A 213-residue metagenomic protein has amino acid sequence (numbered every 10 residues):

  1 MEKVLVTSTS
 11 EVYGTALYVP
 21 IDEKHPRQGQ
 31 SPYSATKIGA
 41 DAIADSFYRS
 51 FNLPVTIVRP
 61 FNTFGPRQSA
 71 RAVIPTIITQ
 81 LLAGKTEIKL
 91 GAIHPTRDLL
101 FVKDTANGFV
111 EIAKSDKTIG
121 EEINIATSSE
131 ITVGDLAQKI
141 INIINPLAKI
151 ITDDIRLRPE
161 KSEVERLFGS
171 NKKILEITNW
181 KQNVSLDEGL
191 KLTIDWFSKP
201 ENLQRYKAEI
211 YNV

Functional and structural regions predicted by a protein language model:
M1-T63, L192-S198, N202, Y206 (+1 more regions): N-terminal Rossmann-like NAD(P)+-binding domain of SDR-like oxidoreductases, especially those catalyzing
I38, T63-T76, A83-T86, V102-K103 (+3 more regions): Glycine/proline-rich active-site loop of Rossmann-fold NAD(P)-dependent oxidoreductases
G39, I43, F47, I77 (+2 more regions): Hydrophobic alpha-helix immediately C-terminal to the catalytic Tyr-X-X-X-Lys motif of short-chain
S50, Q80-G84, I112-D116, I177 (+1 more regions): Generic structural signal for alpha-helix termini and adjacent loop/cap motifs
F51-P54, I78-K89, S115, I143-I155 (+1 more regions): A short C-terminal helix-loop "cap" of Rossmann-like NAD(P)-dependent dehydrogenase/epimerase domains
P66-R71, H94-A106, E122-N142, N183-S185 (+1 more regions): Substrate-binding strand-loop-helix patch in Rossmann-like NAD(P)-dependent oxidoreductase/epimerase domains
I77, L81, A106-A113, A137-I140 (+2 more regions): Hydrophobic "lid"/C-terminal helical patch of Rossmann-like NAD(P)-dependent dehydrogenase/epimerase domains
A92, E121-I123, T132-A137, N145-R166 (+2 more regions): C-terminal "lid/loop" region of Rossmann-like NAD(P)-dependent oxidoreductases
